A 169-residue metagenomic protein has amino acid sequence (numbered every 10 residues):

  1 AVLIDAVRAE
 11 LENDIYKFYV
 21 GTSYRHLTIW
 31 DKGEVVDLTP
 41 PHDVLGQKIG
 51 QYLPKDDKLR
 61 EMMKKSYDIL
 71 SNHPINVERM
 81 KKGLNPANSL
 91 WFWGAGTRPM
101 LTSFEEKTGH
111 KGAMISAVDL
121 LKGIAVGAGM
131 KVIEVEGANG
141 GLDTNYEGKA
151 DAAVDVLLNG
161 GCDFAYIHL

Functional and structural regions predicted by a protein language model:
A1-L169: Feature captures the catalytic ectodomains and active-site-proximal regions of enzymes that hydrolyze or transfer
